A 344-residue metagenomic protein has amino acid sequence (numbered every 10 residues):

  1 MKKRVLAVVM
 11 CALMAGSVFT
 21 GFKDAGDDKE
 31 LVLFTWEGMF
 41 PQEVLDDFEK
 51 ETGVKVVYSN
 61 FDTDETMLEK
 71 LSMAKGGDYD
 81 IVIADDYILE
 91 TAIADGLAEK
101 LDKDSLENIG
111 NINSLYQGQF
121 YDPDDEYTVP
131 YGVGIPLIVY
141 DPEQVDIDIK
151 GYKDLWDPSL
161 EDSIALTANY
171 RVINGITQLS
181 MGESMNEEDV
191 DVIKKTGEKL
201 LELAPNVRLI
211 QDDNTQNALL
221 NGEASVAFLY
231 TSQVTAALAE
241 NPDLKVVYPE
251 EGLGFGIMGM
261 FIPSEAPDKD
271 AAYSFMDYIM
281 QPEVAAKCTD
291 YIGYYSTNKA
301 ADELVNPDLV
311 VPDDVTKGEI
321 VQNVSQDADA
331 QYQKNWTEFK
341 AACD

Functional and structural regions predicted by a protein language model:
M1-L31, C343-D344: Short, low-complexity disordered leader/linker segments with a strong preference for bacterial N-terminal type II
D24-T91, N217: Early extracytoplasmic/lumenal segment of secretory-pathway proteins
P41, D78-Y79, I83-N206, I210-L220: Extracytoplasmic ligand-binding site segments that recognize negatively charged/polar headgroups
V57-S59, R208-I210, K245-V247: General small-molecule cofactor/ligand-binding pocket signal
L89-T91, V226-D243: A ligand-binding cleft/hinge motif common to bilobed small-molecule-binding domains
K194-E202, E240-S264: Periplasmic-binding protein-like
G254, M258, P263-I320: Mature extracytoplasmic/periplasmic domains
V305-D344: Extracellular/periplasmic bilobal clamshell ligand-binding domains
